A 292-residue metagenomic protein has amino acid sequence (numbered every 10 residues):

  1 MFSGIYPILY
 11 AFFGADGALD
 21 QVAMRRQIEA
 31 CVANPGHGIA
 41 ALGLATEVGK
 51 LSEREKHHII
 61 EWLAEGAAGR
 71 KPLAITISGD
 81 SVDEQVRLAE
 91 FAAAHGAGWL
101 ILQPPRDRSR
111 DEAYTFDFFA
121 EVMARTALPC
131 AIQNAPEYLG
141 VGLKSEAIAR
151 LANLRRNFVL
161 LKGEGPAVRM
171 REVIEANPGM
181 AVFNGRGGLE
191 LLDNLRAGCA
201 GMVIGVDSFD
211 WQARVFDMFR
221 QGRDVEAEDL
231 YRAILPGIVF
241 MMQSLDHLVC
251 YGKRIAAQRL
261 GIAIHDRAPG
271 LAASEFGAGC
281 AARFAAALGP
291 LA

Functional and structural regions predicted by a protein language model:
M1-G142, R150, V159: Active-site beta->alpha loop and helix N-cap motifs at the rims of alpha/beta catalytic domains
Y6-A11, N34-G36, L195-C199, D207 (+1 more regions): C-terminal alpha-helical cap/extension of soluble enzyme domains
P7, D20, A41, T46 (+6 more regions): Short, flexible micro-motifs
A41, L102, Q133, I204 (+2 more regions): Residue-level detector of family-conserved "landmark" positions at structurally sensitive sites
L51-R54, E112-T115, L143-K144, R196 (+2 more regions): Short secondary-structure transition/capping segments
K56, I60, Q85, M170 (+3 more regions): A general structural signal for well-ordered alpha-helical segments in protein cores
Q85-R87, R171-V173, F276: Short, solvent-exposed polar/charged micro-motifs at secondary-structure junctions
M123-R125, A135-L245: Catalytic alpha/beta core domains of metabolic enzymes, predominantly
